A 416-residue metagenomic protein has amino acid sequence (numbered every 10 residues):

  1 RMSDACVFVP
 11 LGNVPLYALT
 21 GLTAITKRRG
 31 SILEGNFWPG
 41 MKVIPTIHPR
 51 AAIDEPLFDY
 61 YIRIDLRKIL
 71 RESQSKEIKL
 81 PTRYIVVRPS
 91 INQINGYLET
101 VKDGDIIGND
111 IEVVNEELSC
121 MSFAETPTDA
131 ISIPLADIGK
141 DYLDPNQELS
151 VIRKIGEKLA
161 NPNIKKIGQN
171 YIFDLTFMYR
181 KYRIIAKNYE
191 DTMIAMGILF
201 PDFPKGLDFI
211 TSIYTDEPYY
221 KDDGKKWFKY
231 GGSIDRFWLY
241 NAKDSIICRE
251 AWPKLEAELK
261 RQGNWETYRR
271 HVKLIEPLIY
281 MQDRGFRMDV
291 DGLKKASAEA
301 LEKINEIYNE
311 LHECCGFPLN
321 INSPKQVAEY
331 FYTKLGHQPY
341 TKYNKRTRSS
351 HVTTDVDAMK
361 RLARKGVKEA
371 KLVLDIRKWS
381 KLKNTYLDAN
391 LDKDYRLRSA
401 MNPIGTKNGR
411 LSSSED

Functional and structural regions predicted by a protein language model:
R1-D4, G96-T100, P145-N163: Short, basic/hydrophobic alpha-helical segments
R1-L80: Glycine/proline-rich loop-helix segments at beta-alpha junctions forming the active-site rim of enzyme cores
C6-G12, G108, N163-Y171: Acidic beta-strand-to-loop metal/phosphate-binding motif
V14-L16, F173-D174, Q326: Alpha-helix capping/helix-boundary segments
T20-I32, P39-V43, I47-I53, A124-T126 (+3 more regions): Metal-dependent phosphoesterase core characteristic of DEDDh/y 3'-5' exonuclease domains
I47, N109, Q169, E190 (+1 more regions): Active-site flanking residues adjacent to catalytic metal/cofactor-binding acidic residues
R63, L149-I152, I172, Y189 (+2 more regions): Amphipathic alpha-helical transducer elements in NTP-driven molecular machines
R71-D141, A160, D202, Y214 (+1 more regions): Conserved "right-hand" nucleotidyltransferase catalytic core of DNA-directed polymerases
